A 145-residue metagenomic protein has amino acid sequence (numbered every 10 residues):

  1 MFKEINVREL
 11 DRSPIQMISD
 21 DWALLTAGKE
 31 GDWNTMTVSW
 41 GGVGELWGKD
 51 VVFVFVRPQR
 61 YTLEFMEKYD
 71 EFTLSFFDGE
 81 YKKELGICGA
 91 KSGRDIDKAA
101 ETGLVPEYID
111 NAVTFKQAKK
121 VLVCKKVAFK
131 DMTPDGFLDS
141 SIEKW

Functional and structural regions predicted by a protein language model:
M1-T37, G42-W145: Active-site-proximal mixed secondary-structure blocks
